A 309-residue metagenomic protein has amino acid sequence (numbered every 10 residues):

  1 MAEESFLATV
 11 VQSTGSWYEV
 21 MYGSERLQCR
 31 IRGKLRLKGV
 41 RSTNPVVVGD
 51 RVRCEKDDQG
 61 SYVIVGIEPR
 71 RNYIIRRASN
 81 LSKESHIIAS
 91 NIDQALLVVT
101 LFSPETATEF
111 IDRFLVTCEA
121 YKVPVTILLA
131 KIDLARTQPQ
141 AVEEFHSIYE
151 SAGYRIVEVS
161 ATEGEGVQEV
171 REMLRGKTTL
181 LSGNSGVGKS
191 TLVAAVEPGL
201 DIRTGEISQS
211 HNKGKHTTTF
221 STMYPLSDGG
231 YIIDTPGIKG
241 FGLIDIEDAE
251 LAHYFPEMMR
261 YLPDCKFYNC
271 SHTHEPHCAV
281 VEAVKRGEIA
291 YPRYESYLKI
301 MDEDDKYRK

Functional and structural regions predicted by a protein language model:
M1-E119: C-terminal effector/interaction modules appended to NTPase cores
E3-E4, S16, T43-D58, E68-I88 (+4 more regions): Helix-rich effector regions associated with P-loop NTPase G domains
N91-V99, K122-I132, G153-V159: Conserved beta-strand/loop subsegment of P-loop NTPase cores
E105, A135-R136, E165, K239-G242: Catalytic P-loop NTPase motifs of RecA-like helicase/translocase cores
L134-V187: Canonical P-loop GTPase G-domain recognition
S182-G183, G188, H216, F220-S221: Polybasic, low-complexity association/targeting segments
